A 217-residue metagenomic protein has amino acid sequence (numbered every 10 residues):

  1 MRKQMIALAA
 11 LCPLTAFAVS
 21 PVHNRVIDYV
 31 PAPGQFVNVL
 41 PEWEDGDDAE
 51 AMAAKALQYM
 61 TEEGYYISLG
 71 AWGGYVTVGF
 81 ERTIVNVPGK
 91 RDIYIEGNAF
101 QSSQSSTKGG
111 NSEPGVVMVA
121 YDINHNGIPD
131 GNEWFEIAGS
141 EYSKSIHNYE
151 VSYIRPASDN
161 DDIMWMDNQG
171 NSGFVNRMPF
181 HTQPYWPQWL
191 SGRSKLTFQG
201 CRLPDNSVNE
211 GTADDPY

Functional and structural regions predicted by a protein language model:
Q4-L14: Sec-dependent N-terminal signal peptides
V19-G115, E133-Y217: A domain-level signal for the mature, folded cores of soluble proteins
M118-A120: Beta-propeller blade signature
D122, N126: Acidic carboxylate motifs that coordinate Ca2+ or other divalent cations, activating on Asp/Glu
I128-D130: Generic structural signal for well-ordered beta-strand positions
